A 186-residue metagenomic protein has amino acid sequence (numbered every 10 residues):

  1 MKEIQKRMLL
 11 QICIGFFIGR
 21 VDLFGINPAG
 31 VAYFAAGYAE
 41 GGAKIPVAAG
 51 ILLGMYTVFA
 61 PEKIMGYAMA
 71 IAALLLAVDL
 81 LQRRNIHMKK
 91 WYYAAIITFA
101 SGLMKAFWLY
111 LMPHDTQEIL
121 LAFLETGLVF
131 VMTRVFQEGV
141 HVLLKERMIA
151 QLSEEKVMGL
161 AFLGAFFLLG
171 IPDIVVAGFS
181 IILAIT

Functional and structural regions predicted by a protein language model:
M1-T186: Short helix-perturbing small/polar motifs within transmembrane alpha-helices
